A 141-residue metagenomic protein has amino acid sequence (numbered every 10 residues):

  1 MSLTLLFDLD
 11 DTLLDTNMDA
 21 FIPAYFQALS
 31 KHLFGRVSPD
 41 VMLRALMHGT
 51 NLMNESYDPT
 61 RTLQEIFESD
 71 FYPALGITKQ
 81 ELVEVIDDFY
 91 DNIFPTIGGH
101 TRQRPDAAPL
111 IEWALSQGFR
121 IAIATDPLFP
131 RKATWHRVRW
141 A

Functional and structural regions predicted by a protein language model:
M1-H48: Active-site neighborhood of HAD-like aspartate-dependent phosphohydrolases
L13-D15, H100-T101, W140-A141: A generic "structured core" feature
M18-I22, S56-P59, R131-K132: Short, flexible/disordered intra-domain loops and linkers
P23, Q27, E65, R131-H136: Short, surface-exposed alpha-helical segments at coil->helix boundaries
R44-N92: A metal-dependent, Asp-based hydrolase signature
D88-G99, A107-R139: Substrate-recognition element of Asp-dependent hydrolases with the DxDx(T/V) motif
